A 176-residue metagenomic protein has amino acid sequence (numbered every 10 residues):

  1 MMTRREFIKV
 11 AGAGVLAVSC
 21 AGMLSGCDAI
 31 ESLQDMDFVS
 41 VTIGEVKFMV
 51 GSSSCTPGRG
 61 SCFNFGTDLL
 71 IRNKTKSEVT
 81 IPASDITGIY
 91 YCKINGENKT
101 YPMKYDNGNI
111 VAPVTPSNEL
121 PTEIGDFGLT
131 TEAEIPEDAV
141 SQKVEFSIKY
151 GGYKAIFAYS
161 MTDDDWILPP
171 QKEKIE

Functional and structural regions predicted by a protein language model:
M1-V18, S25: N-terminal secretory signal peptides and thylakoid transit peptides that target proteins across membranes
D28-A29: Bacterial signal peptide processing site
S32-G60: Low-complexity, acidic Ser/Thr/Pro/Gly-rich terminal tails and inter-domain linkers that flank the onset of structured
C62-D68: Short, solvent-exposed loop/turn segments enriched in Ser/Thr/Gly
I71-T75: Asparagine-centered strand-capping/turn motif at beta-strand->loop junctions
S77-D85: Short, hydrophobic/aromatic beta-strand segments
K99-Y153: Short, solvent-exposed, Trp/other aromatic-anchored flexible loops in extracytoplasmic proteins
Y159-I175: Short beta-strand elements
